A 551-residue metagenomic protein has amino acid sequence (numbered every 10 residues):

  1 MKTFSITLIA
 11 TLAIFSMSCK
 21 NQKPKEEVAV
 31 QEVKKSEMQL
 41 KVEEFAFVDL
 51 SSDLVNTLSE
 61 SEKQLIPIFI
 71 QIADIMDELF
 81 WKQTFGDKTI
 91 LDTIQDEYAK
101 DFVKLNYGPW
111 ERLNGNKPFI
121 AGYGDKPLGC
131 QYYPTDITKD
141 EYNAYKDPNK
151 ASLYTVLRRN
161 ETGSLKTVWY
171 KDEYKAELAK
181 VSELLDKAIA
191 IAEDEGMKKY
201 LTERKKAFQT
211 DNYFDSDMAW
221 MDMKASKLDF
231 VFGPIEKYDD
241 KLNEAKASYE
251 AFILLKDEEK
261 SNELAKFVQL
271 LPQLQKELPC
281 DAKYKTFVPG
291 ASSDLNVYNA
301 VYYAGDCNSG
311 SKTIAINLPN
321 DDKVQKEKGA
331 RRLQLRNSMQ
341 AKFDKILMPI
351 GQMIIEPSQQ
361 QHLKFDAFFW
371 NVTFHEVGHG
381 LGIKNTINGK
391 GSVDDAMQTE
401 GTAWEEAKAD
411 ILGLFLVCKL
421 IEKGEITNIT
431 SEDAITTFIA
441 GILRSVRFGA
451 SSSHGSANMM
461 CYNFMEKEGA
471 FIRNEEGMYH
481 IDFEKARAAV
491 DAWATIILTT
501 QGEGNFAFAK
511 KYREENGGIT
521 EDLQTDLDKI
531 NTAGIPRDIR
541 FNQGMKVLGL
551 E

Functional and structural regions predicted by a protein language model:
F15-S18: C-terminal motif of bacterial Sec signal peptides marking the signal peptidase cleavage site
V30-L201: N-terminal helix-rich structural modules
S59, W370-K384, A409, L414: Active-site recognition of the HExxH zinc-binding catalytic motif
Y170-E173, E177-Q360, K364: Contiguous, non-catalytic segments that form substrate-binding/exosite surfaces or channel walls
D194, T402-K419: An active-site-proximal "capping" alpha-helix that borders the catalytic cofactor pocket
I383-A407: Post-HEXXH active-site segment of zinc metalloproteases
L414-E514: Long, well-structured alpha-helical subdomains associated with metal-dependent extracellular/ecto-lumenal hydrolases
L498-E551: Extended, compositionally biased alpha-helical segments that mediate assembly or anchoring
